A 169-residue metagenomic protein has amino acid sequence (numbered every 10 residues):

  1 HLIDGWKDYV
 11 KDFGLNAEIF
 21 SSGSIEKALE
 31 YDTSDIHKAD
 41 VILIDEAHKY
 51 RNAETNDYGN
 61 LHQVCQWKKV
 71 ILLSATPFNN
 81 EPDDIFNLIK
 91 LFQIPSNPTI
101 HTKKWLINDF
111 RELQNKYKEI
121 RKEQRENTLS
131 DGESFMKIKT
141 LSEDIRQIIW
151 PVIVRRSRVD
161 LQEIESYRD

Functional and structural regions predicted by a protein language model:
H1-V10, N79-D83: Conserved Walker A/P-loop ATP-binding site and its immediately adjacent core in helicase/helicase-like ATPase domains
G5-W6, K27-L29, N87: Phosphate- and divalent-cation-binding pockets in alpha/beta enzyme and binding domains that engage nucleotide-derived
Y9-D12, N56-G59, I85-L88: Short, glycine/charged-enriched secondary-structure capping and boundary segments
L15, Q66-K69, D83, N87: Short glycine-/polar-rich loops that comprise or flank the Walker A/P-loop and associated switch/sensor motifs
I19-I25, L29-K38, I42-Y50, E54-W67 (+2 more regions): Inter-lobe coupling linker of SF2 helicases/translocases
H48, A75-T76, N80: Conserved H-loop
I85-P98: A short helix-turn-beta junction within AAA+ P-loop NTPase domains corresponding to the substrate/partner-engaging
